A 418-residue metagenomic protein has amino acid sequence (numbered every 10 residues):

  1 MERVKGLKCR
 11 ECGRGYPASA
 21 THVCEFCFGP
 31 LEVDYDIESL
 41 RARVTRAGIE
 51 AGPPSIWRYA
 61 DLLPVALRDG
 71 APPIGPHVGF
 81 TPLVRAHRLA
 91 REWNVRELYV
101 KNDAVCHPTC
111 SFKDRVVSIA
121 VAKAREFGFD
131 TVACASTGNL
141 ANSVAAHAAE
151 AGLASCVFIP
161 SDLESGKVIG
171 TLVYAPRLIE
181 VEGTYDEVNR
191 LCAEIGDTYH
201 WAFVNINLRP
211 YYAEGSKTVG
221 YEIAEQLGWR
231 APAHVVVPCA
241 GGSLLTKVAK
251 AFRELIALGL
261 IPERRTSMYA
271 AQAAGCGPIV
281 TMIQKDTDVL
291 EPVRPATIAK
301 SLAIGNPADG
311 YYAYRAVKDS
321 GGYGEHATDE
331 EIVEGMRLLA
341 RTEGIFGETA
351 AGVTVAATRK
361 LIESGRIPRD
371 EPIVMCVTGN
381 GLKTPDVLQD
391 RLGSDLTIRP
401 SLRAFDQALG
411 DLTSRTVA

Functional and structural regions predicted by a protein language model:
M1-A418: PLP-dependent amino-acid enzyme catalytic core
